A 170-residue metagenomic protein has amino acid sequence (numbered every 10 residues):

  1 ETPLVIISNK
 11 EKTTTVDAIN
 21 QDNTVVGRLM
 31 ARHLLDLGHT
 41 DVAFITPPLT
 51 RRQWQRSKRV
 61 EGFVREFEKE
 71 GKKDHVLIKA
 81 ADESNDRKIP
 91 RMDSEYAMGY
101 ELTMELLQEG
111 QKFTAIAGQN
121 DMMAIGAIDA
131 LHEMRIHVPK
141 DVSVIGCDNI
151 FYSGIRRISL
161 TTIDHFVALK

Functional and structural regions predicted by a protein language model:
E1-D36, L107-Q108, K112: Alpha-helical recognition/docking segments in bacterial nutrient-uptake and carbohydrate-utilization systems
T2, V64, K69, A127-I136: Glycosyltransferases and closely related glycan-assembly transferases that use nucleotide-activated donors
T2-L4, K72, P139-V142: A short helix->loop->beta-strand "cap" motif at the edges of active sites that frequently abuts
L4, V16-A18, F44, L77-I78 (+3 more regions): Conserved beta-strand scaffold positions in the cores of enzyme catalytic domains, especially in NTP/NDP-utilizing
S8, N20, T46, A80 (+1 more regions): Short beta-strand/turn micro-motifs composed of small residues that flank or help shape donor/cofactor-binding pockets
I19, V26, Y100-K170: Flexible loop/turn connectors
M30-K73: An alpha-beta-alpha
D41-A43, V64-Y96: Short beta-strand elements in bilobed, periplasmic/extracellular small-molecule ligand-binding domains
